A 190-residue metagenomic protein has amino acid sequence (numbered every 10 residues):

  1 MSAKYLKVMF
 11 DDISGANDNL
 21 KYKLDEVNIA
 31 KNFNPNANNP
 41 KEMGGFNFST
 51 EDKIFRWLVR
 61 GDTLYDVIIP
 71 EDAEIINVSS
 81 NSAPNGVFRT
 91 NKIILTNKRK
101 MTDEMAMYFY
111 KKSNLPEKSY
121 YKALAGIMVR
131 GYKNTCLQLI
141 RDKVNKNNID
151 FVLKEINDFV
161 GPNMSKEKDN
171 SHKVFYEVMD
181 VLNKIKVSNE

Functional and structural regions predicted by a protein language model:
M1-M43, I185-E190: ADP-ribose/NAD+-binding catalytic cleft of ART/PARP-like enzymes
S14-I29, I75-R89, L139: Surface-exposed flexible segments
A16, E26, G45-F46, D62 (+4 more regions): Intrinsically disordered, low-complexity regions
N32-M101: ADP-ribosyltransferase catalytic core
S80-K146: Active-site-proximal loop/hinge segments that shape catalytic or ion-binding/gating pockets
D142-E190: Charged, long alpha-helical assembly modules
